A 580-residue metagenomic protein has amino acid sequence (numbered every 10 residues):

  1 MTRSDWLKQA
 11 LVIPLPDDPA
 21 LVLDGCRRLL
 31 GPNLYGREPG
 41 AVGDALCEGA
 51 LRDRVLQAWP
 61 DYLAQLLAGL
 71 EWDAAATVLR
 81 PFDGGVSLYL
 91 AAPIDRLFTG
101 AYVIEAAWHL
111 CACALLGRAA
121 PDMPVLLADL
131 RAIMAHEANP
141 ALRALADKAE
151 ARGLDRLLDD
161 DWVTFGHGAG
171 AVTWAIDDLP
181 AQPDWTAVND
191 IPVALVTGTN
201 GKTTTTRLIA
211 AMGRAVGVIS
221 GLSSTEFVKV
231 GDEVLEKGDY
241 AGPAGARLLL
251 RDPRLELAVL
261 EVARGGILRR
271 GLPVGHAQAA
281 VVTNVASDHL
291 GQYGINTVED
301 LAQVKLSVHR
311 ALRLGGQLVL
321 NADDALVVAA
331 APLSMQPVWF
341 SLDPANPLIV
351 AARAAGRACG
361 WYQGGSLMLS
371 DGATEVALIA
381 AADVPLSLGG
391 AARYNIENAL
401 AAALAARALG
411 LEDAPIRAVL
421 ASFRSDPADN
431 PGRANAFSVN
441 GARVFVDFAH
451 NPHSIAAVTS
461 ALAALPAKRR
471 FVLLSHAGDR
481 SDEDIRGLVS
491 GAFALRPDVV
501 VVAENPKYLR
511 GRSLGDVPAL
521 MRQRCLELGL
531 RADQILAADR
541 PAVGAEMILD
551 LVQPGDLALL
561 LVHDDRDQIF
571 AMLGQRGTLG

Functional and structural regions predicted by a protein language model:
M1-P192, V216-I219: Preference for protein termini
M1-V78, G84, A392, L404-A414 (+1 more regions): ATP-dependent carboxylate-amine ligase
A91, L195-T197, S224, E261 (+3 more regions): Short beta-strand segments
A149, S223, E261, T283 (+6 more regions): Residue-level signal for inorganic ion chemistry
W162-G166, E226-K229, G365-G372: Short polybasic amphipathic segments
Q182-F227: Walker A (P-loop) phosphate-binding motif
V230-W339, P344-L348: Flexible active-site lid/hinge loop adjacent to a nucleotide/diphosphate and Mg2+-phosphate binding pocket
I295-A302, L306, M335-A456: Adenine nucleotide phosphate-binding catalytic loops in nucleotide-utilizing enzymes
